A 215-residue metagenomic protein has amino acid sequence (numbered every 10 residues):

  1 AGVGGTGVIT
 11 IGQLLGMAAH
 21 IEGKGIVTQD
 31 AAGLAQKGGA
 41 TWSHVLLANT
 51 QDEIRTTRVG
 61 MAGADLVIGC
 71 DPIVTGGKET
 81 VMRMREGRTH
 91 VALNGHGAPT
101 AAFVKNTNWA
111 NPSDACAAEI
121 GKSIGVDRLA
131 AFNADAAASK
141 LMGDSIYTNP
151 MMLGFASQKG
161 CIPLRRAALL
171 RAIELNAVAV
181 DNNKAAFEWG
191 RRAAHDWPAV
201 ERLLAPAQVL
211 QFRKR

Functional and structural regions predicted by a protein language model:
A1, T6-R215: Active-site cofactor/cluster-binding pocket
